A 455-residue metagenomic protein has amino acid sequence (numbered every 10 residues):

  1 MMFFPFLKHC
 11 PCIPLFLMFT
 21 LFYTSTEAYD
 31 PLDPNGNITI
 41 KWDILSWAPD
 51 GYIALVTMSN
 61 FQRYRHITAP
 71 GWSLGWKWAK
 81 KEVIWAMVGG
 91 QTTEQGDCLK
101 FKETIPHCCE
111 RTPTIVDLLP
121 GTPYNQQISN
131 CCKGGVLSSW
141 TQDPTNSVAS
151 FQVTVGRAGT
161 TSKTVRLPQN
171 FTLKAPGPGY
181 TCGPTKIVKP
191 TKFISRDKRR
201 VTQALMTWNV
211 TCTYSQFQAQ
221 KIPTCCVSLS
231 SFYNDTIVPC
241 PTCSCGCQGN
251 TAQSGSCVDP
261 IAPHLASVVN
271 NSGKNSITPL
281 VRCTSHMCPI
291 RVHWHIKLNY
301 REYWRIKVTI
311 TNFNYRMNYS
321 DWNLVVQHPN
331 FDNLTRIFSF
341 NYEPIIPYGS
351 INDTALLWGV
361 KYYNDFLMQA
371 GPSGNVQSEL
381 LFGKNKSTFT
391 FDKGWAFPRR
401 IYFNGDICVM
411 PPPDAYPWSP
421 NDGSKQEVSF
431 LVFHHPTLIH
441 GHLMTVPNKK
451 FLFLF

Functional and structural regions predicted by a protein language model:
M1-M2, F455: Universal eukaryotic N-terminal targeting presequences
F3-H434: Extracellular low-complexity, O-glycosylation-prone Ser/Thr/Pro/Gly-rich "stalks" and linkers flanking catalytic
G423-F455: Cleavable C-terminal sorting propeptides in eukaryotic secreted/cell-surface proteins
